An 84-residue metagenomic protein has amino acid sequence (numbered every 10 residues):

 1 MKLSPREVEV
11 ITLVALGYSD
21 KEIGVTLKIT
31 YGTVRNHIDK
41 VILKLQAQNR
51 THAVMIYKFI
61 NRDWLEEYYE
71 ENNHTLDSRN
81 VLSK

Functional and structural regions predicted by a protein language model:
M1-L3: Short amphipathic alpha-helical boundary/capping segments
R6-E7: The N-cap/first-turn positions of alpha helices within or immediately adjacent to helix-turn-helix DNA-binding domains
T12, V25, M55: A cross-family signal for key residues in well-ordered alpha-helices that form functional helical elements
T12-A15, D63: Poly-acidic low-complexity segments
V14-Y18, Y57: Short helix-to-turn junction characteristic of helix-turn-helix DNA-binding domains, especially the helix
L16, K28-Y31, Y68-T75: Intrinsically disordered, low-complexity Ser/Thr- and Pro-rich stretches
S19-H52: Recognition helix of helix-turn-helix DNA-binding domains
L43-K84: Basic, Lys/Arg-enriched C-terminal extension of HTH/homeodomain DNA-binding domains
